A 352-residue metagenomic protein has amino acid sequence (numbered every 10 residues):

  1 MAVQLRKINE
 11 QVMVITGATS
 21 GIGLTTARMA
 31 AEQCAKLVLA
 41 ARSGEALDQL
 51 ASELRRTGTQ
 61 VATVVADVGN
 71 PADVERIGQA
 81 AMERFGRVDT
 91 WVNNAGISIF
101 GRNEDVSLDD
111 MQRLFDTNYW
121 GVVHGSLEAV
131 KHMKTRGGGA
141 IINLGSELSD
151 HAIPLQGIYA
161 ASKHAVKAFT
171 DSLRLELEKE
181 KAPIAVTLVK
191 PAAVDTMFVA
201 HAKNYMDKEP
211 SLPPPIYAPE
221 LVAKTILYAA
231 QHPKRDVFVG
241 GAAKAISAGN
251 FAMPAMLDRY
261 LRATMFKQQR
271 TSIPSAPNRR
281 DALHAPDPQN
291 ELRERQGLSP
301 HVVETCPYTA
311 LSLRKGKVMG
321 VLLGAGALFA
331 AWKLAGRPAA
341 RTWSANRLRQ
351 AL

Functional and structural regions predicted by a protein language model:
V12, T19-S20: Conserved glycine-rich cofactor-binding loop
A35-L50: Conserved glycine-rich Rossmann-like NAD(P)H-binding loop of the short-chain dehydrogenase/reductase
V65-R76, L108: The beta1-alpha1 cofactor-binding region of Rossmann-like NAD(H)/NADP(H)-dependent oxidoreductases
R102-N103, S107-Q112: Substrate-binding pocket helix/loop in short-chain dehydrogenase/reductase
S126, S162: Active-site helix of classical SDR
S146: Residue(s) in the substrate-gating loop at a strand-loop-helix junction that position the organic substrate next
K179-I273: SDR active-site lid
